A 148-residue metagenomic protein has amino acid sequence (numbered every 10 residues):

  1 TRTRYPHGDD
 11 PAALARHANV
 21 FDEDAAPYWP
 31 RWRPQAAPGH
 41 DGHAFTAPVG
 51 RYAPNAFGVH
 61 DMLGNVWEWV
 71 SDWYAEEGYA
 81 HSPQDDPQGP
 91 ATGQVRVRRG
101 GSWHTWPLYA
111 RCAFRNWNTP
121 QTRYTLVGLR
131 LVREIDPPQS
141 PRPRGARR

Functional and structural regions predicted by a protein language model:
T1-N116, P120-T125, V132, R147: Functional-site microenvironments in short loops/helix caps that host divalent-cation chemistry
L14, S140-P141: Short catalytic/ligand-binding loop motif for oxyanion handling, primarily in non-cytosolic enzymes, centered on
T105, P138-Q139: Short, acidic Gly/Pro/Ser/Thr-rich loop/turn segments
L131-P138: Short beta-strand-to-coil "C-cap" segments at the C-terminal boundary of structured domains/repeats, marking
P143-G145: Low-complexity, Gly/Ser/Thr/Pro-rich intrinsically disordered linker/tail segments
